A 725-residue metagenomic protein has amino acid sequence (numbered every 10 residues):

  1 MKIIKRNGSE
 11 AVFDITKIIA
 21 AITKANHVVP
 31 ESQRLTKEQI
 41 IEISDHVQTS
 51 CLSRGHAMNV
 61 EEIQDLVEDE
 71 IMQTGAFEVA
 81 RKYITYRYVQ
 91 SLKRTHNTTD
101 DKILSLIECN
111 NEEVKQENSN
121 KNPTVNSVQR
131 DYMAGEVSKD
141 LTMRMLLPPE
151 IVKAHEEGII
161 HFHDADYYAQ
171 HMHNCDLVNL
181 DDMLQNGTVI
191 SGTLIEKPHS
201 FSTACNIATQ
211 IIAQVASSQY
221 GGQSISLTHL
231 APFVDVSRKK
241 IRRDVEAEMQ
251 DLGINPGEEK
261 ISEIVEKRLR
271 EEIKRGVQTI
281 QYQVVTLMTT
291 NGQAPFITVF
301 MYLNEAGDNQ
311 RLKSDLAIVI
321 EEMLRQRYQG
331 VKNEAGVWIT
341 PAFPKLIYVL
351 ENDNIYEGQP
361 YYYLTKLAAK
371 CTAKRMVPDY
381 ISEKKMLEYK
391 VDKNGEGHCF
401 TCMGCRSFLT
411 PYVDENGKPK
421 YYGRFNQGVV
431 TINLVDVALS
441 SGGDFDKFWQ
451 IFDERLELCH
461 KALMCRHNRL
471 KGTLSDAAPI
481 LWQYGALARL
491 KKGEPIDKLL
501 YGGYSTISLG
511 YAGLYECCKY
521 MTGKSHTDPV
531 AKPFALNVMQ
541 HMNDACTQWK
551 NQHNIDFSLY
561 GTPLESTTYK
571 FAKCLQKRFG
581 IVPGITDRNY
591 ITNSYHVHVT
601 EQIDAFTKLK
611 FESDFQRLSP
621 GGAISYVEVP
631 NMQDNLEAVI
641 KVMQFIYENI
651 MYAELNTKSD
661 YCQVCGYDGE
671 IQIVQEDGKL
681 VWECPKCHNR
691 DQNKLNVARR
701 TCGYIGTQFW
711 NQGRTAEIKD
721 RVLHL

Functional and structural regions predicted by a protein language model:
M1-C109, K719-H724: Charged, amphipathic alpha-helical regulatory modules used for macromolecular assembly or allosteric control
D14, K679, T701-Y704: Conformational switch/transducer regions in large eukaryotic molecular machines and scaffolds
T23, H460, M464, Y515-K519: Amphipathic, well-packed alpha-helical segments that form the structural scaffold of globular domains
V89-G503, K524, D528-R690, N696: Conserved catalytic cores of very large enzyme subunits
P232, I507-Y520, Q540, R700: Contiguous, well-ordered alpha-helical segments that form the cores/surfaces of helical PPI scaffolds
I273-V277, Q281, K519-Y520, R714-D720: Metallocofactor- and cofactor-centric catalytic cores in central/energy metabolism, strongly enriched
H688-L725: Long insertion/accessory domains within large nucleic-acid-processing enzymes
